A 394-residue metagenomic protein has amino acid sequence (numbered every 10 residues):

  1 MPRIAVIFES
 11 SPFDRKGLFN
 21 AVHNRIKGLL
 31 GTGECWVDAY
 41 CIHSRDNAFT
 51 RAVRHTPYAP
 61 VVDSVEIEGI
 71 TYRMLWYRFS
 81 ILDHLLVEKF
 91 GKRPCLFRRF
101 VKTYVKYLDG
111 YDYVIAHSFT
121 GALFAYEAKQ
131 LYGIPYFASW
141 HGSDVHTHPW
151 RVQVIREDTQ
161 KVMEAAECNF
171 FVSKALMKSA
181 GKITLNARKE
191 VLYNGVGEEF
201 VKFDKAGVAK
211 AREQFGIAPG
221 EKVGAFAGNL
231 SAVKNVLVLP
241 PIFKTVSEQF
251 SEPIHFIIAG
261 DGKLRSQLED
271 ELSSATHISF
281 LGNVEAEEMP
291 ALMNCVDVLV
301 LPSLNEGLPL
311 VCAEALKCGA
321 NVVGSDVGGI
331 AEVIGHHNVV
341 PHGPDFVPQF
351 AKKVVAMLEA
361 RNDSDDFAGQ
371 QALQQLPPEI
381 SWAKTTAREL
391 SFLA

Functional and structural regions predicted by a protein language model:
A5, I217-K234, P240-K244: Conserved donor-binding/catalytic core segment of Leloir-type glycosyltransferases
A116-G121: Short His-centered aromatic/hydrophobic patch
A175, G195: Carbohydrate-associated surface elements
L268-V284: Nucleotide-activated donor-binding/catalytic signature segment of Leloir-type glycosyltransferases, i.e., the conserved
N283-V284, A291-V296: Short alpha-helical donor nucleotide-sugar binding micro-motif in glycosyltransferases
L304: Aromatic "clamp/platform" in nucleotide-sugar-dependent glycosyltransferases that forms part of the donor/acceptor
N321-G324: Short hydrophobic beta-strand element within catalytic cores of glycosyltransferases and related nucleotide-activated
A331-E359: Change "using UDP/GDP/dTDP sugars" to "using nucleotide sugars
